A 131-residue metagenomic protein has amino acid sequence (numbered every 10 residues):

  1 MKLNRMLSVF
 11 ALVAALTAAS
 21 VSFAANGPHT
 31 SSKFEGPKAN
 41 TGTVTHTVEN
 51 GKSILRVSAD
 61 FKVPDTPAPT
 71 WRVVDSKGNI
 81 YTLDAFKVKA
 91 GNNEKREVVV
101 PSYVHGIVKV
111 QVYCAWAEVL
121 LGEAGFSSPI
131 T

Functional and structural regions predicted by a protein language model:
M1-F10: Bacterial N-terminal signal peptides that target proteins for export
A11-L12, S22: Cleavable N-terminal signal peptides
F23-N50, P129-T131: Transition segment at domain starts
V57-F61: Short amphipathic, basic-aromatic surface patches that mediate peripheral association with negatively charged
T70-V74: Beta-strand signatures of extracellular beta-sandwich domains
K77-H105: An anionic, turn-rich surface loop/hairpin at beta-sheet edges that serves as a generic interaction/coordination patch
V99-F126: Short, exposed beta-strand-loop hairpins at the edges of beta-sheets in extracellular/periplasmic proteins
